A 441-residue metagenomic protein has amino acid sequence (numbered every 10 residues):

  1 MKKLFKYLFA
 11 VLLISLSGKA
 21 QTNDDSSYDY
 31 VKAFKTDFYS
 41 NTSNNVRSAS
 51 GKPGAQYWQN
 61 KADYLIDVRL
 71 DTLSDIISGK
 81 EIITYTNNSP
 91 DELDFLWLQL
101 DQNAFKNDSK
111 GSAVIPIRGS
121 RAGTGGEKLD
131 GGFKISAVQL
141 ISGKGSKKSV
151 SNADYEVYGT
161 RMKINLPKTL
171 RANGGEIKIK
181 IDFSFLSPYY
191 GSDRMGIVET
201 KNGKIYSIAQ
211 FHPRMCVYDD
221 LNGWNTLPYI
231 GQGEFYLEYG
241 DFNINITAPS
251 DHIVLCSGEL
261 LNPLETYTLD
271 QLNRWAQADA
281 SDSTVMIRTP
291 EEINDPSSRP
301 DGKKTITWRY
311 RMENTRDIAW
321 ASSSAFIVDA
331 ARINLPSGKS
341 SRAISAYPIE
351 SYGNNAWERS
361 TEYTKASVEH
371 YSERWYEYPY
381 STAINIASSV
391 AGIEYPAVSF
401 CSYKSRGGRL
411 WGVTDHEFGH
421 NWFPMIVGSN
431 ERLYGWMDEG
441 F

Functional and structural regions predicted by a protein language model:
M1-D24: Bacterial Sec-dependent N-terminal signal peptides
Q21-S78: N-terminal, polar/Ser/Thr-rich
N23-Y28, D67, I76, T86 (+3 more regions): A surface-exposed beta-strand-loop module
E81-I83, N87, L100-Q102, G175-Y189 (+2 more regions): Short, hydrophobic/aromatic-enriched beta-strand segments in well-ordered soluble domains
W97-K147, T247-H252: Solvent-exposed beta-hairpin/edge-strand motifs
D108-G126, S184-F242, P263-L264: Glycine/proline-rich low-complexity spacer/linker segments in large multi-domain proteins
P213-W224, I230-D415, E439: Hydrophobic helix-coil surface modules that form long, contiguous segments used for peptide/substrate interaction
N421-Y434: Catalytic Zn2+-binding segment of zinc metalloproteases
